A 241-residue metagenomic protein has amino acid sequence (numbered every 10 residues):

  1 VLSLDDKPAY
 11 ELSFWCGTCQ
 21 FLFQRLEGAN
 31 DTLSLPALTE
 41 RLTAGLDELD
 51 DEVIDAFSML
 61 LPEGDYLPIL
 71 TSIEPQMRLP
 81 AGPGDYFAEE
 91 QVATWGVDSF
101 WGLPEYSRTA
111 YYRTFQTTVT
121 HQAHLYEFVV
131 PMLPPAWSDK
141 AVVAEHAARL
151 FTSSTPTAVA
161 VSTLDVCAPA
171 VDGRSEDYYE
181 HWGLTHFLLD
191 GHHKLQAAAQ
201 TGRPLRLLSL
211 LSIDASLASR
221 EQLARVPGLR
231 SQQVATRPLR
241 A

Functional and structural regions predicted by a protein language model:
V1-F187, A199-Q200, P204-R206: Short alpha-helix boundary/capping and kink motifs at helix termini
A168-P169, Q196-A197, A215-A218: Short catalytic/ligand-binding loop motif for oxyanion handling, primarily in non-cytosolic enzymes, centered on
S175-D177, K194, A218-S219: Nuclease catalytic cores that cleave nucleic-acid phosphodiester bonds, predominantly acidic two-metal-ion
G191: Short, conserved phosphate/pyrophosphate- and ester-handling motifs at nucleotide-, phospho-/glycolipid
A198, L207, S219-E221: Extended, charge-rich C-terminal regions with high alpha-helical propensity
R203-A215: ADP-ribosyltransferase catalytic core
S212-A241: Amphipathic, charge-rich alpha-helical segments that serve as recognition/docking helices
